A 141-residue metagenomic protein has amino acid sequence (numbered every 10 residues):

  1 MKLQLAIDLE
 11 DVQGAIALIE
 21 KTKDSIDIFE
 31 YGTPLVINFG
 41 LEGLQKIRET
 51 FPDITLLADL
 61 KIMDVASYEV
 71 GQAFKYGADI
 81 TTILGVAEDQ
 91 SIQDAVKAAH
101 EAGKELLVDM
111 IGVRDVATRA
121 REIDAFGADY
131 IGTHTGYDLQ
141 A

Functional and structural regions predicted by a protein language model:
M1-S67, K75, A125-F126: Conserved N-terminal beta1-alpha1 strand-loop-helix module at the mouth
L3, V65-Y68, Q72, Y76-A141: Conserved anion-binding
